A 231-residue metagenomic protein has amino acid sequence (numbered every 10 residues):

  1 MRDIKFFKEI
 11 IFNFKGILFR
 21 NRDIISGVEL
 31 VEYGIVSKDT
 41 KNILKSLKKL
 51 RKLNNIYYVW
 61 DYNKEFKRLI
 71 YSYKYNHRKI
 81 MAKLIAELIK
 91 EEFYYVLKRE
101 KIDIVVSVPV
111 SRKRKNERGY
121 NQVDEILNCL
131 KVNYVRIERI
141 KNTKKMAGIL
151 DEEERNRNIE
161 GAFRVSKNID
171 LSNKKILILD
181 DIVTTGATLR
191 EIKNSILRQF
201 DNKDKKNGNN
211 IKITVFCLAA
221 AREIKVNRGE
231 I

Functional and structural regions predicted by a protein language model:
R2-F7, E191-I231: PRPP-dependent phosphoribosyltransferase catalytic core
F6-K15, R22-E29: Short, intrinsically disordered, charge-biased short linear motifs at domain edges
R22-G27, G34-I43: Short cysteine-rich clusters marking metal-coordination/redox-active sites
K38-I104, R112-R118, N128, E138-S172 (+1 more regions): Active-site-facing substrate-recognition patch
I70, V106, V123, V215: Residue-level signal for inorganic ion chemistry
E91, Y95, N128-V132, R190 (+1 more regions): Short, well-ordered alpha-helices that flank and scaffold nucleotide-derived cofactor binding pockets
I104, V135, L177, K212-F216: A structural signal for isolated positions on well-ordered beta-strands in alpha/beta enzyme cores
I178-I192: A phosphate-binding catalytic loop at a beta-strand-loop-alpha-helix junction that coordinates phosphoryl groups
